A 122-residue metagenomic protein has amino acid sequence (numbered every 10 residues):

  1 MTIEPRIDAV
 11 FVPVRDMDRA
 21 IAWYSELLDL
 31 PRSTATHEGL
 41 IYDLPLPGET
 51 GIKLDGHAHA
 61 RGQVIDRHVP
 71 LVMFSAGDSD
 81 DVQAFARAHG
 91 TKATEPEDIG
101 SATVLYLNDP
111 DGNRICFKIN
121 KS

Functional and structural regions predicted by a protein language model:
M1-I21, V69-F74, K121-S122: N-terminal beta-strand motif that seeds the catalytic metal site of vicinal oxygen chelate
P5, G39, G100-A102: Loop/turn position at the start of each blade in beta-propeller repeats
V14-M17, L71-R114, I119: Vicinal oxygen chelate
D16-R32: Amphipathic alpha-helical segments
D18-R19, G39, E49, D80-D81: Short alpha-helical
D29-A35, T91-P96: Short secondary-structure junctions
P31-R67, R114-N120: Conserved short beta-strand elements that form part of the metal-binding/catalytic scaffold of enzyme active sites
